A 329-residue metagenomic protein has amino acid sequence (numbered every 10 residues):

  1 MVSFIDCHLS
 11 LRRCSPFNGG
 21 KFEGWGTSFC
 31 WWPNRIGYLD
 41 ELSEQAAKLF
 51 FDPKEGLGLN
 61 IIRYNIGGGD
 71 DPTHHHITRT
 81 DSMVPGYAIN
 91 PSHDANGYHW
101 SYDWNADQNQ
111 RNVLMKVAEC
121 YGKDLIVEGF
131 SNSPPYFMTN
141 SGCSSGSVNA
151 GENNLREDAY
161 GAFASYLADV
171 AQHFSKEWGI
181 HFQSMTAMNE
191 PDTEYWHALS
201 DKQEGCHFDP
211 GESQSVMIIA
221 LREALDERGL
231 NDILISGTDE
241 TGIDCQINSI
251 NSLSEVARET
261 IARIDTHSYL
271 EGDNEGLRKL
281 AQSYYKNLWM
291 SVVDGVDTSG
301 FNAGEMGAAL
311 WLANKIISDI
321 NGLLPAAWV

Functional and structural regions predicted by a protein language model:
M1-L11: N-terminal signal peptide
L11-F182, A187, G205, D209 (+1 more regions): N-terminal catalytic cores of secreted or lumenal carbohydrate-active enzymes
N18-F22, K54-L57, C120-G122, G229-L230 (+3 more regions): Extracellular/periplasmic catalytic domains that process cell-envelope and extracellular macromolecules
W25-W32, Y64-G68, F130-P134, A187-P191 (+4 more regions): Active-site-proximal beta-strand/loop segments in catalytic clefts of secreted hydrolases
F29-W32, N96-Y98, I261-D265, S299-G304: Short, basic, glycine/proline-bearing loop/turn elements
N34-Y38, M138, E194-H197, S299-F301: A generic structural signal for short coil/turn motifs at secondary-structure boundaries
A162-H181, P191-G300, L310: Active-site neighborhood of glycoside hydrolase catalytic domains
M290-V329: Aromatic/acidic polysaccharide-binding cleft in carbohydrate-active enzymes
